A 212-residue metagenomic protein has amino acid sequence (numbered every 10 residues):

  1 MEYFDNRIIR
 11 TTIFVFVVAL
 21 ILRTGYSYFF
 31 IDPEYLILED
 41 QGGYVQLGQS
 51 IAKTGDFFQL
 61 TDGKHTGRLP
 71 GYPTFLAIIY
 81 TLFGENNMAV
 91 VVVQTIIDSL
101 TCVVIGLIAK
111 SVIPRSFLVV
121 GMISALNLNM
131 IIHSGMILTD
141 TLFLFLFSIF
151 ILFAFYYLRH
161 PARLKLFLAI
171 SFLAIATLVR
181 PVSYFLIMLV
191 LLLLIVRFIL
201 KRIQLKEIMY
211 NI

Functional and structural regions predicted by a protein language model:
M1-G25, K110, I199, I208-I212: Start-transfer (signal-anchor) and selected internal transmembrane alpha helices of multi-pass inner/ER membrane
A19-L22, V120-L128, I132, L152 (+2 more regions): Short helix- or helix-capping micro-motifs that position conserved polar/aromatic residues at function-defining sites
F29-G42, K53-T74, Y80-M88: Membrane-proximal lumenal/periplasmic loop motifs of glycosylation machinery
P70, T74, G84-V103, H133: Loop-to-helix entry region of an early transmembrane alpha helix in multi-pass inner-membrane enzymes
V92-P114, F145, I149, F153: Transmembrane-helix motifs of polytopic, lipid-linked glycan transferases
I105-L126, L144-F145, H160-L168: Transmembrane-helix signature of polytopic, membrane-embedded enzymes that assemble or transfer cell-envelope glycans
N129, G135-F143, V179: Short acidic/glycine- and proline-prone juxtamembrane loop motifs at membrane-interface regions of multi-pass membrane
F153-A174, K206-N211: Short hydrophobic alpha-helices at membrane interfaces in multi-pass membrane enzymes
